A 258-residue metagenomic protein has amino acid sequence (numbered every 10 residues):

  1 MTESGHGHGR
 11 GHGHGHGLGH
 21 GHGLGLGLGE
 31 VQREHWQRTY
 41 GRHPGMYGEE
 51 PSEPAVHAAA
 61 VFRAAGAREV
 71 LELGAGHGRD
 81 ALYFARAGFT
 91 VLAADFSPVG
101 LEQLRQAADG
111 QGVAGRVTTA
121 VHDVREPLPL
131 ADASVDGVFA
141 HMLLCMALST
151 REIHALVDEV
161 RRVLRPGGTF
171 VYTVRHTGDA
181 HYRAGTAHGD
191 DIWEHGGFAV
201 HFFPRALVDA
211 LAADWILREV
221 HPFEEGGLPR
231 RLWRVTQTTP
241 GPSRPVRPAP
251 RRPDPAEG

Functional and structural regions predicted by a protein language model:
T2-A65, V70-L71, G76-E126, T169-G258: Class I (Rossmann-like) S-adenosyl-L-methionine-dependent methyltransferase catalytic domain, capturing the SAM-binding
R125-V138: A short acidic, Gly/Pro-enriched loop at the edge of an enzyme's catalytic core that lines a small-molecule cofactor
A140-L143: A short beta-strand submotif of the Rossmann-like class I SAM-dependent methyltransferase core that lines
L148, R165, A213: Short conserved AdoMet
L148-E159: A short, conserved alpha-helix within the catalytic core of class I
E159-P166: Conserved helix-to-beta-strand junction in the class I
